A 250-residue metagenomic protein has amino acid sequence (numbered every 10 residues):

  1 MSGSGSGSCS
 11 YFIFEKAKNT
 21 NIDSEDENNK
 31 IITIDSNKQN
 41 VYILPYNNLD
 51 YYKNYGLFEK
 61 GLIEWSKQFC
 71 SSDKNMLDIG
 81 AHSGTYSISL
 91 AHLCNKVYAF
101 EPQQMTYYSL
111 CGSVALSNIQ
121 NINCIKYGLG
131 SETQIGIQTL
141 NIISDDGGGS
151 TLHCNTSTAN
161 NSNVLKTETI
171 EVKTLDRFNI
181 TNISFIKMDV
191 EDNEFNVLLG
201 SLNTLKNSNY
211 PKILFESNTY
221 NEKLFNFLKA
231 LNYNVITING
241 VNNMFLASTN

Functional and structural regions predicted by a protein language model:
G3-N250: Phosphate/nucleotide-binding beta-alpha loop and adjacent structural elements of enzyme active sites
